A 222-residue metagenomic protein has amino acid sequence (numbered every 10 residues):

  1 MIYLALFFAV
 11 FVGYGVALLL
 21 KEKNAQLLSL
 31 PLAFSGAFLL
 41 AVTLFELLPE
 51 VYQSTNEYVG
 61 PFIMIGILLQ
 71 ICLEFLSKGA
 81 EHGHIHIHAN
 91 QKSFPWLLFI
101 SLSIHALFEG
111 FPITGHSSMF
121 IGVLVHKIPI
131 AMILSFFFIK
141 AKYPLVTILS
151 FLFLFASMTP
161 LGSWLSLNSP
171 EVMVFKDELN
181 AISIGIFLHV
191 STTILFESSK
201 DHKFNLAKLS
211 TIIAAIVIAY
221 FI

Functional and structural regions predicted by a protein language model:
M1-I222: Intrinsically disordered, metal-sensing/regulatory segments
